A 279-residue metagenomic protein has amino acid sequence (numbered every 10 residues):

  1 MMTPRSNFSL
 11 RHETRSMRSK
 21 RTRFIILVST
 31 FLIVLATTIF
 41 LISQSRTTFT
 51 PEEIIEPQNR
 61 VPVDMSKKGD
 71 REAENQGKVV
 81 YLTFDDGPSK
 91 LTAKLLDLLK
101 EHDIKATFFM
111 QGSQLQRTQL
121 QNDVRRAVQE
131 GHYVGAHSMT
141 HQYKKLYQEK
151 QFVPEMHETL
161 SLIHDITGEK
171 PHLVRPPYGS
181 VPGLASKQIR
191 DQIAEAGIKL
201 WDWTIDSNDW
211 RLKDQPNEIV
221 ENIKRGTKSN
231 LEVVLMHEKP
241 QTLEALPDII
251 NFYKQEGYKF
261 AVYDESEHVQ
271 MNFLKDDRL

Functional and structural regions predicted by a protein language model:
M1-T22: N-terminal Lys/Arg-rich, disordered targeting/topogenic segments
T22-F24, P176: Hydrophobic alpha-helical segments, especially transmembrane helices and their immediate juxtamembrane helical caps
I25-L41: Hydrophobic membrane-insertion alpha-helices, especially the h-region of bacterial N-terminal signal peptides
T38-Q58: Sec-dependent signal peptide cleavage junction
E52-Y147, Q151-D165: Active-site beta->alpha N-cap acidic-glycine motif
L99, R117-Q119, R211-K213, Q270-F273: Short, charged, surface-exposed secondary-structure boundary motifs
H141-E265, F273-R278: Catalytic domains of cell-wall/extracellular-matrix polysaccharide-remodeling enzymes, centered on de-N-acetylation
